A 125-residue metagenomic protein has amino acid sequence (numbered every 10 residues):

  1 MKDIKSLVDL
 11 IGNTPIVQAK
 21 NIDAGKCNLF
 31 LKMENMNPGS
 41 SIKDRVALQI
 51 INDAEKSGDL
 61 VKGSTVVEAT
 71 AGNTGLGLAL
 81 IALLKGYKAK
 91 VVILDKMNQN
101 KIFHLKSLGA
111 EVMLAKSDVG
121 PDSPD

Functional and structural regions predicted by a protein language model:
M1-D125: PLP-dependent amino-acid enzyme catalytic core
